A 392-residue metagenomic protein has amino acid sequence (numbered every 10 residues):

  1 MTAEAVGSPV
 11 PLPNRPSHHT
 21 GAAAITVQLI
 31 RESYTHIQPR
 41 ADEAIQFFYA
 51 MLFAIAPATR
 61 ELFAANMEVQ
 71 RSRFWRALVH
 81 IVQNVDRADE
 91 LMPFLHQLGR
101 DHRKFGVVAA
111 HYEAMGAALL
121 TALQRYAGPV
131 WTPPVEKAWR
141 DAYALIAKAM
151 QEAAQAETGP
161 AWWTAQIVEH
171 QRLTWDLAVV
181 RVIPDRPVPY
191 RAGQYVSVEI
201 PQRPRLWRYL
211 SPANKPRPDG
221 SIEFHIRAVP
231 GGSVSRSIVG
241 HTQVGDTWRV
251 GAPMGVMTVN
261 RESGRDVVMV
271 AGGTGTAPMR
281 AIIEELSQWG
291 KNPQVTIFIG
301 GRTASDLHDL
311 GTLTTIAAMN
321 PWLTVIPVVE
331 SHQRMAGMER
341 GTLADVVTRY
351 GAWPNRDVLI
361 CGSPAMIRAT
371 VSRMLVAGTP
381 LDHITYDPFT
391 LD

Functional and structural regions predicted by a protein language model:
T2-W163: Globin-like tetrapyrrole-binding proteins
A3-A5, P9, E32, I37 (+2 more regions): Reductase modules of NAD(P)H-dependent flavoproteins
G159-T247, P253, R265, G301-T303 (+1 more regions): Ferredoxin-reductase
G193, G275, S363: Short, conserved phosphate/pyrophosphate- and ester-handling motifs at nucleotide-, phospho-/glycolipid
R261-D266, A352-N355: Short helix-loop-beta connector
V267-V268, L359: Conserved beta-strand elements of the Class I
M269, T274-Q288: Phosphate-binding glycine-rich loops and their immediate beta-loop-alpha structural context
